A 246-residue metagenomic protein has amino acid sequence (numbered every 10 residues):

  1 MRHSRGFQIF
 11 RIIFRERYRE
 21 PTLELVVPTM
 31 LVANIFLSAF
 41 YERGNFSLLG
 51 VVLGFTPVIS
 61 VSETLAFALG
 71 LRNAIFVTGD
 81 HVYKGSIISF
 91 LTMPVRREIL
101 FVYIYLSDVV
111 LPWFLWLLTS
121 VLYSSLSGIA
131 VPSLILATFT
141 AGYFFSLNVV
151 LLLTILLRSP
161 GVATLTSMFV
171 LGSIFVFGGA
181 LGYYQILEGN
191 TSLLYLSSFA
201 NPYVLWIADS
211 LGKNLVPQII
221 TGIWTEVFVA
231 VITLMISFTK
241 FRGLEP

Functional and structural regions predicted by a protein language model:
M1-P28, G243-P246: Aromatic- and glycine-rich beta-strand/loop motifs that create alpha-glucan
Y18, T22, V95-S124: Selective transmembrane-helix segments that form parts of the transport pathway or gating/packing helices in multipass
V26-L31, V162-I174, L193-S198: Central hydrophobic cores of alpha-helical transmembrane segments in multi-pass integral membrane proteins
F40-Y41, S47, V51-V52, V176-P246: Terminal transmembrane helical anchor/hairpin motif
L48, L118-G142: Membrane-interfacial helix-loop-helix connectors in multipass membrane proteins
G54-D80: Long, hydrophobic alpha-helical segments
I75-V109: Helix-loop-helix units of permease transmembrane domains in multi-pass membrane transporters, especially ABC
T140-G182: A structural motif at transmembrane helix-loop-helix junctions in multipass membrane proteins
